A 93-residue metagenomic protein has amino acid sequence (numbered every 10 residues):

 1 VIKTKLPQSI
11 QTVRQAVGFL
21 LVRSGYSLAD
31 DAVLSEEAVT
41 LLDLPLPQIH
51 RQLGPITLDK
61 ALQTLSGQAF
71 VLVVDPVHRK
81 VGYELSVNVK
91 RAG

Functional and structural regions predicted by a protein language model:
V1-G93: N-terminal targeting/assembly segments of extracytoplasmic apparatus and virion spike/baseplate proteins
